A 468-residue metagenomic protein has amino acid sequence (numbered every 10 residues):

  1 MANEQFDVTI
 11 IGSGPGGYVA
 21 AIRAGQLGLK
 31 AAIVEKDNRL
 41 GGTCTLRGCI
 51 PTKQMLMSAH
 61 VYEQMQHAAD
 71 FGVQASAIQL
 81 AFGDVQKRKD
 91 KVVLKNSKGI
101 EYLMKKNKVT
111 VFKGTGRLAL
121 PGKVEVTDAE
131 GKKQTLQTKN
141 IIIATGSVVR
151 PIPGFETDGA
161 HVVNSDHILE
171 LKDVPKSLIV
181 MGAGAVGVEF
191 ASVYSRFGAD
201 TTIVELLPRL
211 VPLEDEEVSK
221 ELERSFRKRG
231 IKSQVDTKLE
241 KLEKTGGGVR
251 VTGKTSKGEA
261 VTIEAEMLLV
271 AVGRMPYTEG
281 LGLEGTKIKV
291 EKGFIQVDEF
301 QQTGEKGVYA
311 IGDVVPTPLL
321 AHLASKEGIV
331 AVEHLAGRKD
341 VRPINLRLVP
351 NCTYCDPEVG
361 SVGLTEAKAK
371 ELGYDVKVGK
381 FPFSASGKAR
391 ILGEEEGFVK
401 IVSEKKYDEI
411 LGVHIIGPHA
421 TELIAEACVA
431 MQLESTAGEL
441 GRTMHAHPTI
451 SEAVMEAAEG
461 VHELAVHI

Functional and structural regions predicted by a protein language model:
A2-F6, I22-V174, T202, L207-V211 (+5 more regions): Glycine-rich flavin
A2-G14, V174-M181: Beta1/beta-strand and adjacent pyrophosphate-binding region of the FAD-binding site in flavoprotein oxidoreductases
T9-G16, A20, G25-D37, T43 (+4 more regions): Flexible, glycine-rich terminal cap/loop adjacent to redox cofactors in electron-transfer oxidoreductases
T9-I11, G116, L136-G146, M181 (+2 more regions): Short hydrophobic core segments
G17, G187-V188: N-terminal Rossmann-fold NAD(P) dinucleotide-binding loop
A21, G25, A191, S195-R196: Gly/Ala-rich phosphate-binding loop of Rossmann-like dinucleotide-binding domains, activating on the conserved
K113, D298-E299, E404-K405: Short, acidic, Ser/Thr-enriched surface-loop or helix-capping motifs
D158-P175, T262-K339: FAD-site-proximal beta/loop scaffold in flavoenzymes
